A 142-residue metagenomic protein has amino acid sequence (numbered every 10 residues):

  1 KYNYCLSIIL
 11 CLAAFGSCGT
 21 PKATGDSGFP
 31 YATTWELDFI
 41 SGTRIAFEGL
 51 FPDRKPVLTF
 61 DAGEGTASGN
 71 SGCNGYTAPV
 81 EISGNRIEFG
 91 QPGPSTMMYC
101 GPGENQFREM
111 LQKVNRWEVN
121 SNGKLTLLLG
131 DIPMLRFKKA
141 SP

Functional and structural regions predicted by a protein language model:
K1-N3: Positively charged n-region of N-terminal signal peptides that target proteins for export
L6-A14: Bacterial N-terminal signal peptides
C18-P142: Lipid interaction determinants
